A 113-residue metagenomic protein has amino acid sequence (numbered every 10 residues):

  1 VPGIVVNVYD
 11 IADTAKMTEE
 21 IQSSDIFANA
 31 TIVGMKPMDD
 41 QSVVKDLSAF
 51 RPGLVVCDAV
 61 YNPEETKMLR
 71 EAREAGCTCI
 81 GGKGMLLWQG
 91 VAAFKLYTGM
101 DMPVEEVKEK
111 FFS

Functional and structural regions predicted by a protein language model:
V1, D25, Y97-M100: Short, hinge-like loop/turn segments at secondary-structure boundaries
I4-C79: Rossmann-like adenosine-cofactor binding region
L54-V55, A59-S113: Adenosine-phosphate binding glycine-rich loop
